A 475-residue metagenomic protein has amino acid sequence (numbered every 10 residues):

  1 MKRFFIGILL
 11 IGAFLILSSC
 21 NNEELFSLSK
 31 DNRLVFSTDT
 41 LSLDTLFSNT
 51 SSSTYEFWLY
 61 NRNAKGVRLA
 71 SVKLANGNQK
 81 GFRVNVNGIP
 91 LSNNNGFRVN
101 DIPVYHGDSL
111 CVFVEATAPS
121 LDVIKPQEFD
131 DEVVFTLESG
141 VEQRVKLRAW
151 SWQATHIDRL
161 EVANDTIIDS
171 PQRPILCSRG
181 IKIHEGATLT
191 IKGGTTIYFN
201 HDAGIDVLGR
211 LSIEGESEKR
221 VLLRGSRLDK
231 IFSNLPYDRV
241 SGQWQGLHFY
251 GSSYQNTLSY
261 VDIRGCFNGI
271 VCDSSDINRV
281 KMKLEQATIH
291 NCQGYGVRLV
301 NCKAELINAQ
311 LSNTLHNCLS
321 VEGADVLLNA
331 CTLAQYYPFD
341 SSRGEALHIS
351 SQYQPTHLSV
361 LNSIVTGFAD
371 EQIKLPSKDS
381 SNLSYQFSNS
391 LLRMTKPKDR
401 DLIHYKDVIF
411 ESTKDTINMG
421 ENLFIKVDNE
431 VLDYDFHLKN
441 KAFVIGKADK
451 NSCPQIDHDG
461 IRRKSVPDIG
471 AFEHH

Functional and structural regions predicted by a protein language model:
M1-L9: Bacterial N-terminal signal peptides that target proteins for export
I16-S19: C-terminal motif of bacterial Sec signal peptides marking the signal peptidase cleavage site
N21-S27, L34-T45, T50-S52, E56-W58 (+3 more regions): Beta-strand/loop edge motif enriched in small/polar residues
S52-T54, A64-L69: Short acidic/proline- and small/hydrophobic-mixed sequence motifs that coincide with surface turns and coil-to-beta
L59-N63: Asparagine-centered strand-capping/turn motif at beta-strand->loop junctions
L74-F97: Short, solvent-exposed loop/linker segments at beta-strand-coil boundaries, enriched for Pro/Gly and Ser/Thr
G140, R463-P467: Extracellular interaction modules
